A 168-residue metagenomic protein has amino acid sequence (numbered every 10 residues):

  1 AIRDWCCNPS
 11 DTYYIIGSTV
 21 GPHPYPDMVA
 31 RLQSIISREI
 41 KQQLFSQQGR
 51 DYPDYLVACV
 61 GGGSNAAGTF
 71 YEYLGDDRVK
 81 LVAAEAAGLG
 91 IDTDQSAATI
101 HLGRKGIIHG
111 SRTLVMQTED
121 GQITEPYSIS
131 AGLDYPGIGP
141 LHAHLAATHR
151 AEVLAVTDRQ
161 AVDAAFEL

Functional and structural regions predicted by a protein language model:
A1-M28, G75, A83-L168: Active-site/ligand-binding loops adjacent to catalytic centers
D4, Q43-Q47, E72: A generic secondary-structure signal
P9-V60, H142: Active-site/ligand-binding-proximal alpha/beta "capping" segment
C59-F70, I91-T93: Short glycine/serine/threonine-rich phosphate/pyrophosphate-binding segments that cradle anionic phosphate groups
F70-D77: Alpha-helix C-terminal capping segments
